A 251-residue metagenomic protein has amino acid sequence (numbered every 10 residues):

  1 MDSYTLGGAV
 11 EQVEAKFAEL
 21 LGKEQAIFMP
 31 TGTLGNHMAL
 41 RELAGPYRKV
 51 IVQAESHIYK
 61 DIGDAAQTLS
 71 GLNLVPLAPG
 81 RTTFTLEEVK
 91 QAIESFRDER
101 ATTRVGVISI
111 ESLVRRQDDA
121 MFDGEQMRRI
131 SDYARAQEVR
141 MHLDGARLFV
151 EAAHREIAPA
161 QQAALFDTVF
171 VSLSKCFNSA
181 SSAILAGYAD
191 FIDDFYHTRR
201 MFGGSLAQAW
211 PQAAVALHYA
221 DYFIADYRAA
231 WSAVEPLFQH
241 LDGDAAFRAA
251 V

Functional and structural regions predicted by a protein language model:
M1-V251: Conserved PLP-enzyme active-site core in the AAT-like
